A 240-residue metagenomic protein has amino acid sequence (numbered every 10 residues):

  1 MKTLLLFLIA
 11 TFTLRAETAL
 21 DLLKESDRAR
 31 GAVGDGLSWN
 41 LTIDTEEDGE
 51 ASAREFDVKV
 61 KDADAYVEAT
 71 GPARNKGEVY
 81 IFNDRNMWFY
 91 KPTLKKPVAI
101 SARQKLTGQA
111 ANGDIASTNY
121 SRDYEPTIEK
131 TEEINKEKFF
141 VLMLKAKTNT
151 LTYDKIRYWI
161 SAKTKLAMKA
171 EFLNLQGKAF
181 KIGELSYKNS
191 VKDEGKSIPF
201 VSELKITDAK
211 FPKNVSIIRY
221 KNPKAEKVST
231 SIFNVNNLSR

Functional and structural regions predicted by a protein language model:
T3-T13: Sec-dependent N-terminal signal peptides
E17-D35, T42, S52, V79 (+3 more regions): Flexible, processing/modification-adjacent segments and terminal tails in exported/periplasmic/extracellular proteins
L37-R74: N-terminal, post-signal-peptide region of Sec/Tat-exported proteins
F56-V58, E78-F82, Y158: Broad, structure-driven detector of short, well-ordered beta-strand segments within folded domains
K59-D62, K130-K138, K192-G195: Short, ordered beta-strand-loop transition motifs
D64-A65, M87, P97, A167: Hydrophobic residues embedded in beta-strands of well-ordered beta-sheets
K138-N234: Gly/Pro-enriched, hydrophobic low-complexity segments that function as extracytoplasmic propeptides/linkers
